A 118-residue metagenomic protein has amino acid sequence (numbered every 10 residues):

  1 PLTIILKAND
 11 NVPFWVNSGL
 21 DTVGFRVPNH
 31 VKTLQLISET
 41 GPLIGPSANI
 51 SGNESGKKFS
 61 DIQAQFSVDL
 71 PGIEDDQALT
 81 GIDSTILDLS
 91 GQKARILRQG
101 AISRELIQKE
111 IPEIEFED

Functional and structural regions predicted by a protein language model:
P1-D118: Active-site-adjacent structural elements in enzyme catalytic cores
